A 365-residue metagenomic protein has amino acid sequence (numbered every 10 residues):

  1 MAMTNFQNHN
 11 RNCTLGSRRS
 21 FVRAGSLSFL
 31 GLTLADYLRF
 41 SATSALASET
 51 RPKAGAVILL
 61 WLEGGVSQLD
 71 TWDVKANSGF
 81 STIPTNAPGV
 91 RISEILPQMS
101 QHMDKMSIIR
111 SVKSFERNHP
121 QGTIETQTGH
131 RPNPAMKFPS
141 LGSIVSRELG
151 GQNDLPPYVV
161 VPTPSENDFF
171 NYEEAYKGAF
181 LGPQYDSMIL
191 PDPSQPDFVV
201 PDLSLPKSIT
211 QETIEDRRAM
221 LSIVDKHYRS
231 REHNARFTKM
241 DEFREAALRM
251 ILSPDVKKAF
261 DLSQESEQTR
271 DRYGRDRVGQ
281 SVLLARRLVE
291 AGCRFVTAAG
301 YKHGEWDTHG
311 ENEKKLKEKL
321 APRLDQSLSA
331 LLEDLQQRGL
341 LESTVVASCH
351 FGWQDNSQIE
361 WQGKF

Functional and structural regions predicted by a protein language model:
M1-F365: Ligand-binding pockets and gating/stacking loops
